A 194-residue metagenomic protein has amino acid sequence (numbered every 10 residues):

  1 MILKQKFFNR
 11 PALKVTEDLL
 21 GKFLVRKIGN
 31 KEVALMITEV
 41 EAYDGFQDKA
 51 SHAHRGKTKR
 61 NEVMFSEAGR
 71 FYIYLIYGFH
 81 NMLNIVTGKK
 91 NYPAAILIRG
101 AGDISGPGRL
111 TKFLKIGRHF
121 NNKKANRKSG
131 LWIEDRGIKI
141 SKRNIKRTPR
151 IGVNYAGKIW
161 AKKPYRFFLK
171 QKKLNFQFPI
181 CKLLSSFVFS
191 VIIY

Functional and structural regions predicted by a protein language model:
M1-F176: Conserved, well-structured core segments that form or line functional sites
I138, K173-Y194: Short, basic, low-complexity termini and linkers enriched in Ser/Thr/Gly/Pro that act as targeting/leader peptides
